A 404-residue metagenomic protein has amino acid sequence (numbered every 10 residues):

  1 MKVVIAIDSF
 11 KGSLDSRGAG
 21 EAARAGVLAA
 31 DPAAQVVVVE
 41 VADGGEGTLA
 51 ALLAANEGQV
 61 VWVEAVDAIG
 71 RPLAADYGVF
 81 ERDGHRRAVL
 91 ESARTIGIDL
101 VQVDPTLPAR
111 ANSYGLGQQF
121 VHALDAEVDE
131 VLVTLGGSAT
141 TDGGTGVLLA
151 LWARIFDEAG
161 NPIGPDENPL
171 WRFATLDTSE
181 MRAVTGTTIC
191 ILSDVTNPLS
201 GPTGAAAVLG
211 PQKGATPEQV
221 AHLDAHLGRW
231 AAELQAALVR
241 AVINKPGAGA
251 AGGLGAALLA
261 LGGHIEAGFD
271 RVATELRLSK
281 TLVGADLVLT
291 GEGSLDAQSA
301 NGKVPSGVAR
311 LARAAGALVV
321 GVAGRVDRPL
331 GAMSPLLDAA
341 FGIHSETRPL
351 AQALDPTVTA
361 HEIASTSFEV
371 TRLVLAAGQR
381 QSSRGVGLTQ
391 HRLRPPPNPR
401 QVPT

Functional and structural regions predicted by a protein language model:
M1-L135, A139-P395, P399-R400: N-terminal loops that bind phosphate or other acidic moieties and the adjacent beta-alpha structural core
P403: Short polybasic linear motifs
